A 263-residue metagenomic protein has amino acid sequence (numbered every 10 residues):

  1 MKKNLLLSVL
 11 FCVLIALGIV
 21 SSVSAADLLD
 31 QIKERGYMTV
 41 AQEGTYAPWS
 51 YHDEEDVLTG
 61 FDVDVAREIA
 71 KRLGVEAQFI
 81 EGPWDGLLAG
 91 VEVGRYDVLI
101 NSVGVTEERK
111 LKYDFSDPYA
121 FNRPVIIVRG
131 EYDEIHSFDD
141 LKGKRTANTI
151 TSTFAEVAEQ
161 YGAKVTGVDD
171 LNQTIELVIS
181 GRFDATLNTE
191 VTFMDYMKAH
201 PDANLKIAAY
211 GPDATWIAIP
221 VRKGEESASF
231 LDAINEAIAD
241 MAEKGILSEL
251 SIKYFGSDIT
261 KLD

Functional and structural regions predicted by a protein language model:
A26-S102: Extracytoplasmic small-molecule ligand-binding "clamshell" domains of the periplasmic binding protein/Venus flytrap
L29-Q31, R129-R145: Flexible hinge/capping segments at coil-to-helix
G36-Q42, F138-I150: Short loop->beta-strand "edge-of-pocket" segments that line small-molecule binding or catalytic clefts across diverse
V40-E43, F115-S137, P220-V221: Hydrophobic/proline-rich hinge and linker segments of small-molecule sensing/allosteric domains, predominantly
V63, F79-A89, D133, T151-S152 (+3 more regions): Short helix-initiation/N-cap motifs at beta->coil->alpha
D64-R72, I150-S152, W216-S257: Extended ligand-binding regions for polar small-molecule ligands
G86-A89, V103-L111, V157-Q160, L177 (+1 more regions): A ligand-binding cleft/hinge motif common to bilobed small-molecule-binding domains
F121-V128, M194-N235, S257-D263: Periplasmic-binding protein-like
